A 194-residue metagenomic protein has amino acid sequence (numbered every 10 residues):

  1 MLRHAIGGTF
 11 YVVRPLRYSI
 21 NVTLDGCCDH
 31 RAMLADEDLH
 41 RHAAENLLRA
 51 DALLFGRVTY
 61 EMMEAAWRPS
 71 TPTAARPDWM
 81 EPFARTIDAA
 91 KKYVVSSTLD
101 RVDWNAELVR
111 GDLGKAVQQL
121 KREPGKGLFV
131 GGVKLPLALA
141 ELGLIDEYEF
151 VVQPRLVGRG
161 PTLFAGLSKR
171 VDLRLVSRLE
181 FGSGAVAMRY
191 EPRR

Functional and structural regions predicted by a protein language model:
H4-R194: Enzymes that bind and transform nitrogen-containing heteroaromatic metabolites
